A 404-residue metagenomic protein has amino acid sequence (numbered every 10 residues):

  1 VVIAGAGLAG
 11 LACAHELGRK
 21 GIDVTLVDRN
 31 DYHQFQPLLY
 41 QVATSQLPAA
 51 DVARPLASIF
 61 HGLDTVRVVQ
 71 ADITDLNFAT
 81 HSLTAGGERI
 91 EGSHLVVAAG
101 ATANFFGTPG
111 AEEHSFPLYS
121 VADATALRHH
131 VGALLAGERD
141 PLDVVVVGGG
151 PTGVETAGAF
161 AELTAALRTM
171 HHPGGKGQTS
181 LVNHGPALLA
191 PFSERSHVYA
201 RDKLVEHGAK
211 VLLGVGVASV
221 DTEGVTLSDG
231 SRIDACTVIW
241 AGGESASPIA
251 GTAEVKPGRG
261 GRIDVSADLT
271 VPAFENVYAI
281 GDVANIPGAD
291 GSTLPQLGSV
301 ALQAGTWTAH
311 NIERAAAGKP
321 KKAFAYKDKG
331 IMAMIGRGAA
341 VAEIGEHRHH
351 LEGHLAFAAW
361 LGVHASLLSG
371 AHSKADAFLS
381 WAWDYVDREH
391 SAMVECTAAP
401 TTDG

Functional and structural regions predicted by a protein language model:
V1-R67, P151-F192, I239: Beta1-alpha1 glycine-rich phosphate/pyrophosphate-binding loop at the start of Rossmann-like nucleotide-binding domains
V2-A4, I90-T102, S120, V217 (+3 more regions): Short hydrophobic core segments
T25-V27, V69, V96, F116 (+5 more regions): Hydrophobic/aromatic beta-strand patches that form the interior of the parallel beta-sheet core in alpha/beta enzyme
D64-D75, A79, E162-A267, V271-A273 (+1 more regions): A Rossmann-like FAD-binding core segment of flavoenzymes
V66-V145, H172, I239: FAD-binding core/adjacent interface of flavoenzyme oxidoreductases
E113-D140, E223-T226, R232-Q303: FAD-site-proximal beta/loop scaffold in flavoenzymes
A304, A309-G404: C-terminal, flexible cofactor-proximal segment of oxidoreductases
